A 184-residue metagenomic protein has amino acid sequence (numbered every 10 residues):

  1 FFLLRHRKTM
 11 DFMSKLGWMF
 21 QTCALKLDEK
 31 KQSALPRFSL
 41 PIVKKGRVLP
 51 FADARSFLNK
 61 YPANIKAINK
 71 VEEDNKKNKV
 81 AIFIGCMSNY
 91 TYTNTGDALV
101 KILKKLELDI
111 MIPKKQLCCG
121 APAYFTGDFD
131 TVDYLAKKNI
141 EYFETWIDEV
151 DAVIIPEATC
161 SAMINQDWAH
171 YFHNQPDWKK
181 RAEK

Functional and structural regions predicted by a protein language model:
F1-K184: Iron-sulfur cluster-binding electron-transfer modules in prokaryotic oxidoreductases
